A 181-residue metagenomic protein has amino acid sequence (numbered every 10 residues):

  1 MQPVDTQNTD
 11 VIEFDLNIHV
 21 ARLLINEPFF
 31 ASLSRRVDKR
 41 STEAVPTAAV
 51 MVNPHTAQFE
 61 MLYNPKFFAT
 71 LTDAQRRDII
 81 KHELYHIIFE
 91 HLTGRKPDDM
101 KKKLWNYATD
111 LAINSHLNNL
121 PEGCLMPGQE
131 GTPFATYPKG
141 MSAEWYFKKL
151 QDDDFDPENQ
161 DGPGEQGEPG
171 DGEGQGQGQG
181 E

Functional and structural regions predicted by a protein language model:
M1-D78, L84-E181: Short, functionally important secondary-structure microenvironments
